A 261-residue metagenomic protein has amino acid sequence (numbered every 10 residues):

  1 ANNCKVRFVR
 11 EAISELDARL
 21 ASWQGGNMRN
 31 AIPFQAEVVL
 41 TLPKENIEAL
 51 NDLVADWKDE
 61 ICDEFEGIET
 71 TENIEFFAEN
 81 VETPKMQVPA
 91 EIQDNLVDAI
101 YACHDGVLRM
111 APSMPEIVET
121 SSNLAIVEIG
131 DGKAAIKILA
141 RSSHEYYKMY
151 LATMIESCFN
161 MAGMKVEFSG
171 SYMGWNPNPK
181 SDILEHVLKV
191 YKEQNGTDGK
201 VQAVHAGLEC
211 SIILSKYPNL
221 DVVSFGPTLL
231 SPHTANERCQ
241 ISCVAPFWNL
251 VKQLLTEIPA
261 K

Functional and structural regions predicted by a protein language model:
A1, L42, N46, V88 (+10 more regions): Catalytic cores of large soluble enzymes that bind and process phosphate-bearing ligands
A1-R141: Midchain, well-structured core segments that form catalytic/ion-binding scaffolds
N2-E15, I47, I92-Y101, L108-M110 (+5 more regions): His/Asp/Glu-rich mid-to-C-terminal helical/loop segments that flank catalytic regions of hydrolases
R10, N51, A55-C62, E156-N160 (+3 more regions): Class I S-adenosyl-L-methionine
L16-A18, A162, P218-L220: Short coil/turn connectors at secondary-structure junctions
N30-E37, Q87, N176-K189, I212-K216: Short glycine/threonine-rich loop-to-helix capping motif typified by GTGT followed within a few residues by an Asp-Pro
P112-P115, E119-A134, L188, Q194-L254: Zn-dependent metallopeptidase/amidohydrolase metal-coordination segment
I117-A206: Substrate-recognition/cap regions that form aromatic- and gly/pro-loop-enriched pockets for small-molecule ligands
